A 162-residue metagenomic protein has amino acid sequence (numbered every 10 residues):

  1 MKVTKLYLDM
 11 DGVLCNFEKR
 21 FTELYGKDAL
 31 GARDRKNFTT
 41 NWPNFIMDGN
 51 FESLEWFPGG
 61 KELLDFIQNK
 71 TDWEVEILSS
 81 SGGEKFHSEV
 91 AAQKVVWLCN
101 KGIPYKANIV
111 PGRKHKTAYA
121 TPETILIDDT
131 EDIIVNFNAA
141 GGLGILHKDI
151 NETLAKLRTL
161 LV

Functional and structural regions predicted by a protein language model:
M1-D48, A139, D149: Active-site neighborhood of HAD-like aspartate-dependent phosphohydrolases
V13-C15, R20-F21, S81-E84, R113-K116 (+2 more regions): Short, solvent-exposed loop/turn segments at secondary-structure junctions
L54-E55, G60-A91, L98: Substrate-recognition element of Asp-dependent hydrolases with the DxDx(T/V) motif
H87-Q93, K116-A120: Metal-dependent catalytic neighborhoods of phosphoester/phosphodiester hydrolases
K94-N108: Structural recognition of alpha->loop->beta junctions
N108-V135: Conserved Lys-Pro-Asp/Glu-containing loop-to-beta segment of HAD-superfamily phosphomonoesterases, centered on
I125-L157: Acidic, Mg2+-coordinating phosphoryl-transfer loop and its flanking beta/alpha structural elements, shared across
